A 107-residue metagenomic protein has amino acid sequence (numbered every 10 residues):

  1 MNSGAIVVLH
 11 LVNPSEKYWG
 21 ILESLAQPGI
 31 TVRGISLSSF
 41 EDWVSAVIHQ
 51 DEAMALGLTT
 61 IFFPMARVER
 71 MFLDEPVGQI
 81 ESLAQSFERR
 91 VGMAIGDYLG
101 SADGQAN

Functional and structural regions predicted by a protein language model:
M1-N107: Conserved RNA-binding domains used in RNP assembly and mRNA/RNA metabolism
